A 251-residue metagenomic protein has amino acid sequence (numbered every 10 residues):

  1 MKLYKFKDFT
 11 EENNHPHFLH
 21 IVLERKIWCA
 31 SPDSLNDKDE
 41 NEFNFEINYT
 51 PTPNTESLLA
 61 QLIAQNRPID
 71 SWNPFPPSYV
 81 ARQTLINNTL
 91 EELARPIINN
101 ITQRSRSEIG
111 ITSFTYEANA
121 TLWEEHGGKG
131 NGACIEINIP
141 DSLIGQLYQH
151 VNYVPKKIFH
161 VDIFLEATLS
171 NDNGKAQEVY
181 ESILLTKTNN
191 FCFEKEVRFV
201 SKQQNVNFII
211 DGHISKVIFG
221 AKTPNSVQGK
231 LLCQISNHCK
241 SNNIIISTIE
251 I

Functional and structural regions predicted by a protein language model:
M1-I251: Partner-binding and oligomerization surfaces adjacent to conserved cores of proteins that assemble macromolecular
